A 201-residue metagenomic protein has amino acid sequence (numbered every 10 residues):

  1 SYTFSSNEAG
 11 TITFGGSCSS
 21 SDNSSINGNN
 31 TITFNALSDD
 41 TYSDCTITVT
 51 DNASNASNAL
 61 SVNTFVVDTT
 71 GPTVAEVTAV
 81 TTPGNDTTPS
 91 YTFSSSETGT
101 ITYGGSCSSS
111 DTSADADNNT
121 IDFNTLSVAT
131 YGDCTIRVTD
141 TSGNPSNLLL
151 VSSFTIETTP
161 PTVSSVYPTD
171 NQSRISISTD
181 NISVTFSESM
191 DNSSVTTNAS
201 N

Functional and structural regions predicted by a protein language model:
Y2-T3, A9-D22, S90-T92, T98-D111 (+1 more regions): Short, surface-exposed alpha-helix to beta-strand junction/turn motifs within ectodomains of secreted and cell-envelope
S24-T33, S113-D122: Aromatic sugar-binding surface patches on proteins that engage polysaccharides or sugar-phosphate polymers
T33-S43, D122-G132: Surface-exposed, short loops/turns at beta-strand junctions within beta-sandwich domains
S43-T46, S90, G132-T135: Short, conserved beta-strand segments of beta-strand-rich sandwich/propeller modules, principally
V49-D51, V138-D140: Conserved structural position at the C-terminal beta-strand of extracellular beta-sandwich adhesion modules
A53-A59, S142-L148: Short, exposed coil/turn segments at beta-strand boundaries within extracellular/luminal domains
S61-P72, L150-S164: Flexible, low-complexity linkers/stalks enriched in Thr/Pro that connect modular domains
T81-T87, Q172-S178: Short, solvent-exposed loop/linker segments at the N-terminal edge of repeated beta-sheet extracellular domains
